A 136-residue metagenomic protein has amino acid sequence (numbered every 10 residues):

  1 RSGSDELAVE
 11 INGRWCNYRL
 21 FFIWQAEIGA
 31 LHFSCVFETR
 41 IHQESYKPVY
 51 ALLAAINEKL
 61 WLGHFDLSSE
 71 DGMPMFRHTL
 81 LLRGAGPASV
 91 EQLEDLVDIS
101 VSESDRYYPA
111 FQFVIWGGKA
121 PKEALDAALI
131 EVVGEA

Functional and structural regions predicted by a protein language model:
R1-Y18: Ser/Thr-rich, low-complexity intrinsically disordered terminal regions
D5-L7, G29-L31, G72-P74: Hydrophobic residues embedded in beta-strands of well-ordered beta-sheets
W15-C16, T39-R40, L82-R83: Short, surface-exposed beta-strand-loop junctions and turns on beta-sheet-rich folds
F21-W24, G29-S45: Short, conserved beta-strand/beta-arch hydrophobic-aromatic motifs that form part of recognition grooves or interface
V36-M73: Short, internal acidic amphipathic alpha-helical interface segments that mediate docking to partner proteins
F65-G118: Charged, low-complexity intrinsically disordered regions
Q112-A136: Short, highly charged C-terminal tails/helix-capping segments
